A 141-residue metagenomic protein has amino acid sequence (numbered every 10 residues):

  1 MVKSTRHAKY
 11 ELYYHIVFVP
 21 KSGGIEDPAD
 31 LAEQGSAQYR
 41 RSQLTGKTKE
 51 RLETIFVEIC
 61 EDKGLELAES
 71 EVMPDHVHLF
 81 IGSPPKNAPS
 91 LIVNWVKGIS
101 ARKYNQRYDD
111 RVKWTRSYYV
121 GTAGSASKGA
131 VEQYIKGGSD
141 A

Functional and structural regions predicted by a protein language model:
M1-A141: Basic nucleic-acid-binding interfaces
